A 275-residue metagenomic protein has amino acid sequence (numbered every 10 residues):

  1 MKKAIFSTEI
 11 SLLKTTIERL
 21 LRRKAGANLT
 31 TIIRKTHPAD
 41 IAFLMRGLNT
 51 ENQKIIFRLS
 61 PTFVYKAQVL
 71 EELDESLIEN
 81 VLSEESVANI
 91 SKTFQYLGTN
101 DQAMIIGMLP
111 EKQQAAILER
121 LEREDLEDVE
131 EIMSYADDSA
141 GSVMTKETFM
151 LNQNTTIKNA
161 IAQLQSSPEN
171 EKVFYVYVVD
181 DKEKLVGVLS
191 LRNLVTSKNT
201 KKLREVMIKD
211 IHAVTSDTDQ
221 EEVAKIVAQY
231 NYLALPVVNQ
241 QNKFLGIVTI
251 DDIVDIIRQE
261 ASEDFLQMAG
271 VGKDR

Functional and structural regions predicted by a protein language model:
M1-G272: Hydrophobic packing positions in regular secondary-structure scaffolds
R275: Conserved structured catalytic cores and adjacent interaction surfaces of nucleotide-binding/hydrolyzing enzymes
